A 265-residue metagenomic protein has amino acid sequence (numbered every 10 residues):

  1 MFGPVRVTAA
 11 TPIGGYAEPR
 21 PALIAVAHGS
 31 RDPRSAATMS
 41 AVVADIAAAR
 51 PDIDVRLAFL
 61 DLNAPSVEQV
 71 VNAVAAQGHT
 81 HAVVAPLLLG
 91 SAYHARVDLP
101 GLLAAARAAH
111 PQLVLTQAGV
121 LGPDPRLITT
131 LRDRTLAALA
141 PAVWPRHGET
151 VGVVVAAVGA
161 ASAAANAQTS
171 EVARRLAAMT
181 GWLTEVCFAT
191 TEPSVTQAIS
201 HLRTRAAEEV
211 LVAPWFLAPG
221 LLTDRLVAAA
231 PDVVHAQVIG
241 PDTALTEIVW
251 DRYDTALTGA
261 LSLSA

Functional and structural regions predicted by a protein language model:
M1-A265: Active-site-proximal alpha-helix that buttresses catalytic centers in soluble enzyme cores
